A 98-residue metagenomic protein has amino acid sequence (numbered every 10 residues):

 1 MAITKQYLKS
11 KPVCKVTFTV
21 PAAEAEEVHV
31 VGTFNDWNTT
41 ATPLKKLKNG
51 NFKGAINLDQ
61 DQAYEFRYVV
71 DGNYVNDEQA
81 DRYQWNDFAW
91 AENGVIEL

Functional and structural regions predicted by a protein language model:
M1-T4: A general sequence property marking short-to-moderate contiguous segments in secreted/outer-membrane adhesion
K9-D61, D71-L98: Aromatic-rich carbohydrate-binding modules that target alpha-glucans
